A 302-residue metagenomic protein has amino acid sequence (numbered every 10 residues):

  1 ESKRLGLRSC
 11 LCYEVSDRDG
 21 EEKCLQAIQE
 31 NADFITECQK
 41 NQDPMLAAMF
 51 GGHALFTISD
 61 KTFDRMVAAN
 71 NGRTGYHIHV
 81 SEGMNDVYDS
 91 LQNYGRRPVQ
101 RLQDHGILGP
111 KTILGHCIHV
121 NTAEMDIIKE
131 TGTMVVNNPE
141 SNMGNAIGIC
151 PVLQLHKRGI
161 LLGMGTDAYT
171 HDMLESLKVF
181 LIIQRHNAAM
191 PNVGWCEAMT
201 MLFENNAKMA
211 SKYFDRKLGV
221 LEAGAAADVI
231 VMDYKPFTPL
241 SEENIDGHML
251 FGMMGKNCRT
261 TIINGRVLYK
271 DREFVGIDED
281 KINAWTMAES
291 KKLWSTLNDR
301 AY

Functional and structural regions predicted by a protein language model:
E1-I118: Metal-coordinating catalytic core of metallo-dependent amide/deamination hydrolases
S2, F50, H79, L114 (+8 more regions): Divalent metal-coordination and catalytic microenvironments
G6-R8, N70-G75, I107-P110, I127-V136 (+2 more regions): Glycine-enriched alpha-helix->loop->beta-strand junction motifs that scaffold or abut catalytic
E14-D17, E82, P139-M143, D167-Y169: Short, acidic/turn-prone active-site loops that include or flank metal/cofactor- and phosphate-binding residues
M84-R96, E124-K129, A146-L155, T170-H186 (+2 more regions): Histidine/acidic-residue-rich catalytic or RNA/ligand-binding cores of hydrolases and nuclease-related proteins
D104-I107, K111, P151-P236, L250-M254: His/Asp/Glu-enriched, well-ordered alpha-helical/loop segment that forms or immediately abuts the divalent-metal
V120-G132, N138-G144: Long hydrophobic segments that form regular secondary structure
F203-Y302: Active-site microenvironment of metallo-dependent hydrolases
